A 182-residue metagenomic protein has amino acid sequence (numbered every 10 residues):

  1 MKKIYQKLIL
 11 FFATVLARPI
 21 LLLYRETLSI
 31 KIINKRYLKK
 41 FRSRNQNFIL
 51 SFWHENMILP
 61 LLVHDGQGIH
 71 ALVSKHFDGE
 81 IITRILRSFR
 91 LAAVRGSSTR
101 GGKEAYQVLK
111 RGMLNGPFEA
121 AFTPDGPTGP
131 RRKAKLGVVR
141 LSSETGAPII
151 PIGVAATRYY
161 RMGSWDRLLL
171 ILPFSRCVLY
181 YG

Functional and structural regions predicted by a protein language model:
M1-G66, K110-R111, F174-R176: Membrane-anchoring hydrophobic helices of lipid-metabolizing enzymes
N47-G101, T145, Y160-R161: Catalytic core of membrane glycerolipid acyltransferases/transacylases, capturing the structured, soluble-facing
G79-T83, E104-M113: Short, charged beta->alpha transition segments
R87-R90, G112-M113, D166-I171: Short, hinge-like loop/turn segments at secondary-structure boundaries
G96, T123, P151-V154: Generic beta-sheet signal
V108-L141, T145: Catalytic-site beta-strand/loop segments enriched in glycine and acidic/polar residues
K135-G182: A cross-family acyltransferase "interaction/gating" segment
